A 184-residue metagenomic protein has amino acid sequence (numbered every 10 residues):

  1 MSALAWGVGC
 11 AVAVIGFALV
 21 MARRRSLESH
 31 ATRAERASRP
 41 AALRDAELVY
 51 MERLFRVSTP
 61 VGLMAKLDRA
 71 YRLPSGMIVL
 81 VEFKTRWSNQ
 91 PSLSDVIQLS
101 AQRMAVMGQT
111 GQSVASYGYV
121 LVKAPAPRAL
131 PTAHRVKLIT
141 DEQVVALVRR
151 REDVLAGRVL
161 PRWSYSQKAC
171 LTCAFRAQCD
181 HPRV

Functional and structural regions predicted by a protein language model:
M1-L73, M77-I78, I97, A169 (+2 more regions): Metal-dependent nuclease catalytic cores that hydrolyze phosphodiester bonds in DNA/RNA, characterized by
L4-V8, K123-A174, D180-V184: Domain-level recognition of nuclease-like catalytic cores that cleave nucleotide substrates
R56, N89, G157-L160: A general structural-boundary detector
T59-L67, Y71-D153: Nucleic-acid nuclease catalytic cores
